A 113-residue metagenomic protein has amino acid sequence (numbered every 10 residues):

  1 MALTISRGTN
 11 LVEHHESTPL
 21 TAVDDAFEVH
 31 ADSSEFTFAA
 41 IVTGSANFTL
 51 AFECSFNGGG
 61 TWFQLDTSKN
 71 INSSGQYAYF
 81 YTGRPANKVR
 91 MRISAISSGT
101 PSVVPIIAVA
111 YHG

Functional and structural regions predicted by a protein language model:
A2-T21, A95-G113: C-terminal interaction-tip segments
N10, Q64-N72: Solvent-exposed serine/threonine-rich low-complexity stretches and specific carbohydrate-binding patches
E13-A31, G44-T49, I71-Y77, I96-P101: Surface-exposed ligand/attachment interfaces on beta-rich extracellular proteins
S34-A39, T82-V104: Noncatalytic modules at the cell exterior or secretory-pathway interfaces, chiefly beta-strand-rich lectin/adhesion
A40-I41, T67: Short beta-strand segments that buttress and anchor functional surface loops
E53-S55: Conserved Ser/Thr-centered positions that define the repeating blades of beta-propeller domains
K69-N72, Y81-G83, Y111-G113: Extracellular, repeat-based ectodomains that mediate carbohydrate processing or recognition
